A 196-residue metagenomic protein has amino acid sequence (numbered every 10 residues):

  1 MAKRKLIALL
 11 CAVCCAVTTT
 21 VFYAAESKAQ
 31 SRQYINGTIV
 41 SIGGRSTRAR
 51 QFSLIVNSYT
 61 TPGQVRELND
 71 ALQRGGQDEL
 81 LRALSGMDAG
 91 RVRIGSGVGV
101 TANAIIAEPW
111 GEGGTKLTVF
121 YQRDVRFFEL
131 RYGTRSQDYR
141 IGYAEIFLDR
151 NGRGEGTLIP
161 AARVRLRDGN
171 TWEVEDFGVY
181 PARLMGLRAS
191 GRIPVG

Functional and structural regions predicted by a protein language model:
M1-R4: N-terminal secretory signal peptides that target proteins for export/translocation
L6-A8, A29: Intrinsically disordered, low-complexity segments enriched in glycine/proline and serine/threonine
L9-T20: Bacterial N-terminal signal peptides
V21-A29: Sec/Tat signal peptide C-region and signal peptidase I cleavage site
Q30-G196: Long, low-hydrophobicity ectodomains and other hydrophilic envelope-associated domains
